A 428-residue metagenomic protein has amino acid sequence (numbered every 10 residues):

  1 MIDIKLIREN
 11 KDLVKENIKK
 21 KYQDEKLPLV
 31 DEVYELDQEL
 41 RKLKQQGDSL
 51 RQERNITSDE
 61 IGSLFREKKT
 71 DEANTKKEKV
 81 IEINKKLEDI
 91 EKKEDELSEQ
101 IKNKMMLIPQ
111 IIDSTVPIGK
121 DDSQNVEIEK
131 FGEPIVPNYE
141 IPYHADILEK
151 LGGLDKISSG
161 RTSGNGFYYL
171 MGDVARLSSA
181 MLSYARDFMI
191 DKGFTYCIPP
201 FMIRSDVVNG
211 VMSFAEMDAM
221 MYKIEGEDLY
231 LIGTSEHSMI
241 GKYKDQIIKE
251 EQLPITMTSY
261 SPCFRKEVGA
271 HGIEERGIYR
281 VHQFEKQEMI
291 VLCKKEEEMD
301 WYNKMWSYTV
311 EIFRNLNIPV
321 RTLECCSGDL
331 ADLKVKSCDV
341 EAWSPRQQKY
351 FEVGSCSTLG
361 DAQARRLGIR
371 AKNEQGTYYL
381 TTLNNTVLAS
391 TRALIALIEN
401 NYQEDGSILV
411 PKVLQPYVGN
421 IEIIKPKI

Functional and structural regions predicted by a protein language model:
M1-I135, E149, G153: N-terminal alpha-helical targeting/anchoring segments
L27, K130-I428: TRNA-recognition modules of translation machinery and tRNA-sensing kinases, especially anticodon-binding
